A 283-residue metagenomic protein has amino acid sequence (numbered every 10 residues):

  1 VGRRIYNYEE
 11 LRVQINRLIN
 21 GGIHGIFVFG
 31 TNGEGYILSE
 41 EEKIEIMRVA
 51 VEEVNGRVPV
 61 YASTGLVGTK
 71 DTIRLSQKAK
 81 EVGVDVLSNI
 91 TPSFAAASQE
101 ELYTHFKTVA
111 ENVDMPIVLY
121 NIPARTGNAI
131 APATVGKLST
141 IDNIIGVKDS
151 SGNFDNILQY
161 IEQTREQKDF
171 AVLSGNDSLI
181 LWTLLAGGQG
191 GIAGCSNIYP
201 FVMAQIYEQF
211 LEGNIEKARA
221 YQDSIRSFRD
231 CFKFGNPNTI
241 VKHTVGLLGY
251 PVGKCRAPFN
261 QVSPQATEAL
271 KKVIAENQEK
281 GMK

Functional and structural regions predicted by a protein language model:
V1-G127: Active-site beta->alpha loop and helix N-cap motifs at the rims of alpha/beta catalytic domains
Y8, R12-I15, P132, T267-I274: Short, amphipathic alpha-helical "lid/cap" segments that border enzyme active or binding sites
L11, K43, M47, T72 (+5 more regions): A general structural signal for well-ordered alpha-helical segments in protein cores
G21-I23, N32, G187, I192-K283: C-terminal alpha-helical cap/extension of soluble enzyme domains
E52-V58, V82-G83, V113-M115, T140-N143 (+4 more regions): Short helix-capping segments at alpha-helix termini
G68, N176-D177, S263: Helix N-cap/beta->alpha junction signal
E111, R125-K233: Catalytic alpha/beta core domains of metabolic enzymes, predominantly
N121, I144, R256-A257: Glycine-rich phosphate-binding "P-loop"
